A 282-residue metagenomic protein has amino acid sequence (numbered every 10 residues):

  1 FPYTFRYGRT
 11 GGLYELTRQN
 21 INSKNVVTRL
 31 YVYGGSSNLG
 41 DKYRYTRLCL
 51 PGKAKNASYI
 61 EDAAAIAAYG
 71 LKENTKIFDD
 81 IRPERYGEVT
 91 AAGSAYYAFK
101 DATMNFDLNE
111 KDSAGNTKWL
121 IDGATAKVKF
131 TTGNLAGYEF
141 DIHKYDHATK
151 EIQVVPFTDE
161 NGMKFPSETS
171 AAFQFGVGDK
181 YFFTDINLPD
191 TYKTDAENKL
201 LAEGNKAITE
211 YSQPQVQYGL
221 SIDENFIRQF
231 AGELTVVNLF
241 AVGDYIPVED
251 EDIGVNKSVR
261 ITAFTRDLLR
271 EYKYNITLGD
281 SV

Functional and structural regions predicted by a protein language model:
F1: Short, conserved phosphate-binding/catalytic loop or strand-edge motifs used in phosphoryl-/nucleotidyl-transfer
R9-V282: An acidic/polar, Gly/Ser/Thr-rich interaction patch typically located in mid-to-C-terminal regions of proteins
